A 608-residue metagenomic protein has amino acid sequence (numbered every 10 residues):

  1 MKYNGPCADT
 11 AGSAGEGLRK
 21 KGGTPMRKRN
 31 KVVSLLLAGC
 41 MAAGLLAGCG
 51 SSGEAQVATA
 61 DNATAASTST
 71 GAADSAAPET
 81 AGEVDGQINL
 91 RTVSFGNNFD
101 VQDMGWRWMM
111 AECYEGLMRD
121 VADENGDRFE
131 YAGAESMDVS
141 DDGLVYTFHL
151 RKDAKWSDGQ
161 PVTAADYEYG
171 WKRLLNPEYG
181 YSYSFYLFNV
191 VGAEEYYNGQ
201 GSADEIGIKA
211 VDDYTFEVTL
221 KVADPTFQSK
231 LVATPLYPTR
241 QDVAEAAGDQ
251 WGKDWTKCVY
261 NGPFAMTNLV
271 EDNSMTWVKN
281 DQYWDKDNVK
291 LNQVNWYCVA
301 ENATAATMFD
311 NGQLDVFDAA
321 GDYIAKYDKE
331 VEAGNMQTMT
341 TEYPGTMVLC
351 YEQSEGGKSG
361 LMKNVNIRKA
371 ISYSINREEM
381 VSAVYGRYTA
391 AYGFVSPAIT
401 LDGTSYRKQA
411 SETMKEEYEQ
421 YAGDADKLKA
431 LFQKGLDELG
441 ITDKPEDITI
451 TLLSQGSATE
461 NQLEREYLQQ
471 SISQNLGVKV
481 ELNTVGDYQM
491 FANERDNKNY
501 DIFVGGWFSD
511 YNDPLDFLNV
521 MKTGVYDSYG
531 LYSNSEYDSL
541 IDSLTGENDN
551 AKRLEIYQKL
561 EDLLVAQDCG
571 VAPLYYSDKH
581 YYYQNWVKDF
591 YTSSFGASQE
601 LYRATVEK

Functional and structural regions predicted by a protein language model:
R91-D141, V259: N-terminal lobe/hinge region of extracytoplasmic solute-binding protein
A122-E124, D213, L220-V289, Q293: Gly/Pro-rich hinge or "lid" segments in bacterial periplasmic/extracellular proteins
T163-G170, D213-T219, A223, G262-P263 (+5 more regions): Alpha-helical secondary-structure segments
E168, S182-D242: Surface-exposed binding/hinge segments that line and control ligand-binding clefts or catalytic entry sites
D249, Q282-D328: Ligand-site clamp/hinge motif
E271, A422-S509, K579: Ligand/substrate-recognition segments at binding pockets and active sites
S372-R407, E460-Q470, N493-K608: Detector for C-terminal structural segments
T389-G435, S457-N461: Structural transition elements
